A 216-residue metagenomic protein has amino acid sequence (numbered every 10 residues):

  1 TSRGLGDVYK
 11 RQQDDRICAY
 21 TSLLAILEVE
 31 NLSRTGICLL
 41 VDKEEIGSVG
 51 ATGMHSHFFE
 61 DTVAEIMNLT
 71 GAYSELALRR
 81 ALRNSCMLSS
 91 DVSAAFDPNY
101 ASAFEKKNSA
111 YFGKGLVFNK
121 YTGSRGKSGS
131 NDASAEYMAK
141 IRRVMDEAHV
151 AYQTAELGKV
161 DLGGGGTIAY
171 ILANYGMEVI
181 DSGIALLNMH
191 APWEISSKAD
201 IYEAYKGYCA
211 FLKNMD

Functional and structural regions predicted by a protein language model:
T1-Y9: Single conserved hydrophobic/aromatic residue that forms the stacking wall/gate of nucleotide- or nucleobase-binding
K10-G50, H55-H57, D61, G207-Y208: Alpha-helical metal-binding/catalytic segments enriched in His/Glu/Asp
D14-T21, Y137, E178, D200 (+1 more regions): Catalytic-loop motifs flanking and including active-site residues across diverse enzymes
L27-L40, E65, I184-D216: His/Asp/Glu-rich mid-to-C-terminal helical/loop segments that flank catalytic regions of hydrolases
L32-C38, A72-N84, M145-K159, D216: Flexible, glycine/charged-enriched surface loops at secondary-structure junctions
S48-G53, P98-A101, W193-I195: Short acidic, glycine/serine/threonine-rich loops at helix termini
S56-L88: A glycine-rich helix N-cap at a beta->alpha junction
S93-Y100, F104-A191: Active-site-adjacent substrate-binding region of metalloamidase/peptidase-like peptide-processing proteins
